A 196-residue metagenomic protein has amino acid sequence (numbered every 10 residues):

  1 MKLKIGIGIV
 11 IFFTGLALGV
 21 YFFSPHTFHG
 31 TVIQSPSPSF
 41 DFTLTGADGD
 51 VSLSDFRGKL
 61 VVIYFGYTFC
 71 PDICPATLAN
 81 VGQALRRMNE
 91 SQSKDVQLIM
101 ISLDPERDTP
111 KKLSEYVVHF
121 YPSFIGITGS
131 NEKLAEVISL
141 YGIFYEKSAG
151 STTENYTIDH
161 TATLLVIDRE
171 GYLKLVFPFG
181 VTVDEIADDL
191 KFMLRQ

Functional and structural regions predicted by a protein language model:
M1-T43, Q196: N-terminal targeting signals for export/organelle localization
T45-A47, D168: Short, acidic, Ser/Thr-enriched surface-loop or helix-capping motifs
V51-S52, K174: Generic structural signal for well-ordered beta-strand positions
S54-T77, V81: Short active-site neighborhood of thiol/selenol oxidoreductases, capturing the structured segment around
K59, L78-M100, V118: Conserved helix-turn-beta segment immediately C-terminal to the redox Cys motif in thioredoxin-like folds
D95-D108, S123-E132: Thiol-based oxidoreductase modules, predominantly thioredoxin-like and allied folds used for disulfide exchange
S114-T161: Short, internal strand/loop/helix patches that form the active-site neighborhood or redox-interaction surface
T152-Q196: Thiol-/selenol-based redox modules, centered on thioredoxin-like and closely related oxidoreductase domains
